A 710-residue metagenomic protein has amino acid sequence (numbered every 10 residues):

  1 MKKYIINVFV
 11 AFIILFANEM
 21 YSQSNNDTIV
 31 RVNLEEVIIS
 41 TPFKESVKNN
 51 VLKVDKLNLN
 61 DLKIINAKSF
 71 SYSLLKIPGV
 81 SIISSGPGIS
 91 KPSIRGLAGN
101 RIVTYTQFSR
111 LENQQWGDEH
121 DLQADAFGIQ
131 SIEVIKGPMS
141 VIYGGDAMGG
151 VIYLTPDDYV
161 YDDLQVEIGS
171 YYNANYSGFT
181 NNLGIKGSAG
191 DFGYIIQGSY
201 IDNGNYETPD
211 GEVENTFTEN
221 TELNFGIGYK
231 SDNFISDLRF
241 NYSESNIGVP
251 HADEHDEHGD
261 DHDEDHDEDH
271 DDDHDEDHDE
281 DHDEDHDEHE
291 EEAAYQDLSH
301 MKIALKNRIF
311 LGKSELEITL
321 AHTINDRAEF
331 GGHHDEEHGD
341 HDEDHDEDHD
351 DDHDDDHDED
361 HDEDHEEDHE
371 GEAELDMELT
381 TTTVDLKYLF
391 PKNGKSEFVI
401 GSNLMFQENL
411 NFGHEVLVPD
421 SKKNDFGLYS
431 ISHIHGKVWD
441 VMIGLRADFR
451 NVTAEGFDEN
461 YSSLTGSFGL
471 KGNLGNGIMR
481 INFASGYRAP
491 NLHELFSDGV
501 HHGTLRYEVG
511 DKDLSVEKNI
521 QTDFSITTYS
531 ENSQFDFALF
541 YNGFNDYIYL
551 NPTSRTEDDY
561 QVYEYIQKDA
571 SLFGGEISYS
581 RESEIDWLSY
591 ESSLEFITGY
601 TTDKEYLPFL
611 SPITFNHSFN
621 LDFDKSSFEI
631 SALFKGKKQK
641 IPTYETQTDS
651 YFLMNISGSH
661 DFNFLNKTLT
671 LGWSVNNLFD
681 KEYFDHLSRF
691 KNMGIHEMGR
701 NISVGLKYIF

Functional and structural regions predicted by a protein language model:
L34-K63: N-terminal periplasmic "start-of-domain" segments of outer-membrane beta-barrel proteins
S71-R110: Extracytoplasmic beta-strand/coil segments of soluble accessory domains associated with Gram-negative outer-membrane
S109-K136: Short acidic/polar hinge/loop motifs at secondary-structure boundaries that mediate gating or recognition
N113-Q115, G128-Q130, V141-P209, T216-L223 (+1 more regions): Outer-membrane beta-barrel translocator/receptor signature
N203-D210, E214-N220, F234-L316, L320-H341 (+5 more regions): Flexible loop and strand-edge segments within Gram-negative outer membrane beta-barrel domains
D285-K302, K306, D458-E459, T465-S467 (+7 more regions): Outer-membrane beta-barrel signature, preferentially recognizing the C-terminal barrel domain of Gram-negative
V438, L539-F544, Q561-K640, F679 (+1 more regions): Gram-negative outer-membrane beta-barrel transporters
Y487, G543-D546, K637, H660-F710: C-terminal beta-signal and adjacent terminal beta-strands/loops of Gram-negative outer-membrane beta-barrel proteins
